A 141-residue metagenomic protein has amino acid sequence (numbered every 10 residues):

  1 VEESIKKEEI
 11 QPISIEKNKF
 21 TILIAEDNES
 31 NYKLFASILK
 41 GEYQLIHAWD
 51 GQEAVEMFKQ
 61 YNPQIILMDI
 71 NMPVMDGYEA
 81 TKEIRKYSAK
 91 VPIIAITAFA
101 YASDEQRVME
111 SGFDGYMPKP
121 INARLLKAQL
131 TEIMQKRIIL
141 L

Functional and structural regions predicted by a protein language model:
V1-L23, I138-L141: Disordered, acidic interdomain junction associated with two-component signaling
E3, I121-L130: C-terminal output helix
E26: Conserved acidic carboxylate
K33-K40: Charged docking surfaces used in two-component/phosphorelay signaling
Y61-L67: Active-site beta3 strand of CheY-like receiver
M72: Receiver (REC) domain active-site loop signature in two-component systems and cognate sites in sensor histidine kinases
